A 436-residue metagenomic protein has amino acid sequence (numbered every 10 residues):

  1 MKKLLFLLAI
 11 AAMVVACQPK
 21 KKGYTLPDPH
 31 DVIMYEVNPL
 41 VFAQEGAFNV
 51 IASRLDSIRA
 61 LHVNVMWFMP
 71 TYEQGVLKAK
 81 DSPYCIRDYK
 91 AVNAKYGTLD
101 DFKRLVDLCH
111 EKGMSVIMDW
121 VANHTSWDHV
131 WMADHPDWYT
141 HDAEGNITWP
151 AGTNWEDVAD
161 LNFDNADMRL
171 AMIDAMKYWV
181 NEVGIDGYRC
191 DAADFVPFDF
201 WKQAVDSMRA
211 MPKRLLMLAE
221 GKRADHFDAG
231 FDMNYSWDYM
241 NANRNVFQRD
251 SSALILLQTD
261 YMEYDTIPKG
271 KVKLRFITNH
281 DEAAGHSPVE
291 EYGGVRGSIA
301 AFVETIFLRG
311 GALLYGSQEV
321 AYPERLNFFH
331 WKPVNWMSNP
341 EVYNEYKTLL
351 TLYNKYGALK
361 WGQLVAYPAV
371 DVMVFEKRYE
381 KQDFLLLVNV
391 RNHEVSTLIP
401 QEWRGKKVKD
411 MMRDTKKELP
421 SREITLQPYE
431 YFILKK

Functional and structural regions predicted by a protein language model:
L4-M13: Sec-dependent N-terminal signal peptides
C17-W67, E73, V295, G311-L314 (+1 more regions): Carbohydrate-interacting/catalytic domains
Q18-N49, S53-V65, P70-V183, Q203-A210 (+1 more regions): Substrate-binding/active-site clefts of carbohydrate-active enzymes
I33-E36, V65-P70, I117-D119, G187-R189 (+5 more regions): Structural recognition of the beta-strand scaffold that forms the well-ordered cores of secreted hydrolase catalytic
W67-A79, D119-D128, D191-P197, E220-A224 (+2 more regions): Short, solvent-exposed turn/loop segments enriched in Gly/Ser/Thr/Pro and often Arg
D81-K90, G152-A159, S236-R244, N327-W336 (+1 more regions): Short glycine/proline- and charge-enriched loop/turn segments that cap or connect secondary-structure elements
N181, D191-F276, V295, E304 (+4 more regions): Active-site-proximal helices and loops of the catalytic beta/alpha 8
G285-Y292: Short, solvent-exposed helix-loop connector elements
